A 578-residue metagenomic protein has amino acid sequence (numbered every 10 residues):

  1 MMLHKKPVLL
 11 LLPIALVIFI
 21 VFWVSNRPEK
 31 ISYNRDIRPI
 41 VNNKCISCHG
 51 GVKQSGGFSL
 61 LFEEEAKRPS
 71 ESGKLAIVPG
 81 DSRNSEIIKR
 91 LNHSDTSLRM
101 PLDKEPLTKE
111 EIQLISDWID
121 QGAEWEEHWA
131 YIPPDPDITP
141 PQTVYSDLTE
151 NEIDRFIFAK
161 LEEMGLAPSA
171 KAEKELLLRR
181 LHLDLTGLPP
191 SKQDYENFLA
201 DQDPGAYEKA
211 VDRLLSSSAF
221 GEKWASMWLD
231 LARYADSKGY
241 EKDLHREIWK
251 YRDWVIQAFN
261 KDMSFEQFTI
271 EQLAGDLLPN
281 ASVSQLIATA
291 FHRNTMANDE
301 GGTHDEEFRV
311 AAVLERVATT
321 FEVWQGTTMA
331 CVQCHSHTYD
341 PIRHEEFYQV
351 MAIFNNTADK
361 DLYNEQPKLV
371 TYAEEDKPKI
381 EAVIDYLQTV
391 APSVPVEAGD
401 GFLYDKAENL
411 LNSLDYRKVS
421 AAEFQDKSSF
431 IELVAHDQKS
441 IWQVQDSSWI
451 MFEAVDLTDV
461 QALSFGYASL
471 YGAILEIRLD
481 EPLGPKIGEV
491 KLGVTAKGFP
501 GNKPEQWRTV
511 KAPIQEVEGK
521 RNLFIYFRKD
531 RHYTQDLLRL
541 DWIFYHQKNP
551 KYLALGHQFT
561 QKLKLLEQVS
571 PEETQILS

Functional and structural regions predicted by a protein language model:
M1-R35, A235, W254-V255, F259-K261 (+4 more regions): N-terminal export/targeting leaders of redox proteins
V21-S25, L60, D95-L98, L102-K104 (+2 more regions): Short, structured secondary-structure elements that scaffold catalytic or ligand/cofactor-binding regions
K30-S47, Q54-L60, T320-T328, D340: Local sequence-structure signature of Cys/Sec-based thiol-disulfide redox active-site neighborhoods
I31-Y33, D103-W125, N364-E397, L523 (+1 more regions): C-terminal capping alpha-helices of c-type cytochrome domains
P392-L566: Extracytoplasmic
K562-L563, E567-S578: Coiled-coil termination/hinge junctions
